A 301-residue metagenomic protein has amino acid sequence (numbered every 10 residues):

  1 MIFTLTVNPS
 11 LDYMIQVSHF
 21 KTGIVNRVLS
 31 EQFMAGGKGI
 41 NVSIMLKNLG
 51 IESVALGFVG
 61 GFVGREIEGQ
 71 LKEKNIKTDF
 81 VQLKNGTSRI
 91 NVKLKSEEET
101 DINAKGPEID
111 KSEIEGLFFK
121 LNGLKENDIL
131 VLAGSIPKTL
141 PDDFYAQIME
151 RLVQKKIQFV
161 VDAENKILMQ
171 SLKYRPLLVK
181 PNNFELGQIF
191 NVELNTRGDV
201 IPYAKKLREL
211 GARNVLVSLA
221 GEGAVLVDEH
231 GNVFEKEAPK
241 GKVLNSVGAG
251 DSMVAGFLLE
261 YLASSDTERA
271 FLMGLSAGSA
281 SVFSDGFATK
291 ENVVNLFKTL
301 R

Functional and structural regions predicted by a protein language model:
M1-L56, F62-E66: Glycine-rich phosphate/adenosyl-contacting loop at the front of the ribokinase-like
I24, N48-D128, F297-R301: Conserved N-terminal subdomain of the carbohydrate kinase-like
K47, V153, L262: Gly/Ala-rich phosphate-binding loop of Rossmann-like dinucleotide-binding domains, activating on the conserved
D101-N103, D128-G134, D162, K180-E185: Short beta-strands and strand-loop turn motifs
E108-R151, Q158: Hydrophobic alpha-helical segments and helix pairs
E115-F118, D142-M149, N195-I201, E235-G241: Charged helix-capping and loop-helix junction motifs
A146-H230: Conserved phosphate/ATP/ADP-binding segment of small-molecule kinases
R197-R301: Conserved phosphate-binding/catalytic region of the ribokinase-like
